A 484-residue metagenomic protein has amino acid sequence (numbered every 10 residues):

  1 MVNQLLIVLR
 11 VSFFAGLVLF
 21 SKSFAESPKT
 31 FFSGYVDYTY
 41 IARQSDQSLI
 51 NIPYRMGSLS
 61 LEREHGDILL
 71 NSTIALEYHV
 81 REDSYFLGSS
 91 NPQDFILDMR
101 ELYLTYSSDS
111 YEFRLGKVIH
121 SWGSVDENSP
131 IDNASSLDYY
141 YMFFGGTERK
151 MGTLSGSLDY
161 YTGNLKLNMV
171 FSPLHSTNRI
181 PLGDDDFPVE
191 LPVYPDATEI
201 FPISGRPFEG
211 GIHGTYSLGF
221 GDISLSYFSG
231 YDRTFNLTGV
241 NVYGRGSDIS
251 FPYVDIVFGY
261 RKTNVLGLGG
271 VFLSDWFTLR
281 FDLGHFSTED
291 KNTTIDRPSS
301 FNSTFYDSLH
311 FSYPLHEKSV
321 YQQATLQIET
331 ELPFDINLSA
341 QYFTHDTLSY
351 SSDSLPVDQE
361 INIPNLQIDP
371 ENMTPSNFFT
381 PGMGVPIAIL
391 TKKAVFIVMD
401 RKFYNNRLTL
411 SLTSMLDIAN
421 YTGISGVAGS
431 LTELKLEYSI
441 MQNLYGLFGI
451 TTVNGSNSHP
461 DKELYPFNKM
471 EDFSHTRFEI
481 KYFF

Functional and structural regions predicted by a protein language model:
Y38-Q44, H65-D67, L76-V80, S108 (+12 more regions): Transmembrane beta-strands of outer-membrane beta-barrel pores
Q44-Q47, F86-P92, Y139-F144, D196-I200 (+5 more regions): Extracellular loop and loop/strand-boundary signature of outer-membrane beta-barrel proteins
N51-R55, F95-R100, S107, K150-L154 (+8 more regions): Residues that define the transmembrane beta-barrel architecture of outer-membrane proteins
G57-R63, E101-Y106, G156-Y160, I212-Y216 (+7 more regions): Residues on the lipid-exposed face of transmembrane beta-strands in outer-membrane beta-barrel proteins
E62-F187, G219, I450-T451, G455: Outer membrane beta-barrel
D67-S72, S110-F113, N164-L167, F220-I223 (+4 more regions): Repeated loop/turn-to-beta-strand initiation elements of outer-membrane beta-barrel proteins
G230, V271-T293, R297-N420: Detector for outer-membrane/organellar transmembrane beta-barrel domains, recognizing the amphipathic beta-strand
N468-F484: Outer-membrane beta-barrel "beta-signal"
